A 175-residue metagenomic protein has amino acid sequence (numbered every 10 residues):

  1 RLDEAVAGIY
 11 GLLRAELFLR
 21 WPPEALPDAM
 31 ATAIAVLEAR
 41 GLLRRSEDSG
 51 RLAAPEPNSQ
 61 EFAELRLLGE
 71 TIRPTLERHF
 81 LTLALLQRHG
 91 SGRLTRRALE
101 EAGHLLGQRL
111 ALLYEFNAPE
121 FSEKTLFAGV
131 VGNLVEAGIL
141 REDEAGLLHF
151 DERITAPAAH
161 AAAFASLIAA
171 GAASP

Functional and structural regions predicted by a protein language model:
R1-P175: Membrane-interfacial terminal anchoring regions of lipid-handling membrane enzymes
